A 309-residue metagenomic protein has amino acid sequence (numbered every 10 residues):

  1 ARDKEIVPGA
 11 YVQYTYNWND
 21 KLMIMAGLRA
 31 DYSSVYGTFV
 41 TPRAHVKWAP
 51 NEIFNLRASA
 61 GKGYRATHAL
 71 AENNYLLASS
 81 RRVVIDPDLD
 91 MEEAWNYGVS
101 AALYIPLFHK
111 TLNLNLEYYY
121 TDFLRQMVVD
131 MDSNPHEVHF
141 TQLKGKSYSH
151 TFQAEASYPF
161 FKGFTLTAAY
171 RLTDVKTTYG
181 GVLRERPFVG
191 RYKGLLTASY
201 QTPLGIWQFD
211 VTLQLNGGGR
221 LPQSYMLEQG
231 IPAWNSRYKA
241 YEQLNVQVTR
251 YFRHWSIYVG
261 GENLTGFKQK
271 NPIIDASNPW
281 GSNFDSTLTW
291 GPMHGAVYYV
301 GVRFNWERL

Functional and structural regions predicted by a protein language model:
R2-S33, F39-R43, Y158, K162-D174: Surface-exposed extracellular loop regions of Gram-negative outer-membrane beta-barrel proteins
I6-P8, L28-S34, A60-A66, N73-Y75 (+8 more regions): Transmembrane beta-strands of outer-membrane beta-barrel pores
A10-Y16, A44-W48, V99-L103, A154-Y158 (+5 more regions): Residues on the lipid-exposed face of transmembrane beta-strands in outer-membrane beta-barrel proteins
T15-Y16, A30, T38, W48-A49 (+9 more regions): Residue-level signature of outer-membrane beta-barrel architecture
N17-K21, L114-D122, Q142-S224, R303-R308: Gram-negative outer-membrane beta-barrel transporters
N19-M23, A49-I53, A94, I105-H109 (+6 more regions): Outer-membrane beta-barrel channels and translocator barrels
A49, N55-R57, D88-Y148: Membrane-embedded beta-barrel scaffold of Gram-negative outer-membrane proteins
G217-S224, T249-L309: C-terminal beta-signal and adjacent terminal beta-strands/loops of Gram-negative outer-membrane beta-barrel proteins
